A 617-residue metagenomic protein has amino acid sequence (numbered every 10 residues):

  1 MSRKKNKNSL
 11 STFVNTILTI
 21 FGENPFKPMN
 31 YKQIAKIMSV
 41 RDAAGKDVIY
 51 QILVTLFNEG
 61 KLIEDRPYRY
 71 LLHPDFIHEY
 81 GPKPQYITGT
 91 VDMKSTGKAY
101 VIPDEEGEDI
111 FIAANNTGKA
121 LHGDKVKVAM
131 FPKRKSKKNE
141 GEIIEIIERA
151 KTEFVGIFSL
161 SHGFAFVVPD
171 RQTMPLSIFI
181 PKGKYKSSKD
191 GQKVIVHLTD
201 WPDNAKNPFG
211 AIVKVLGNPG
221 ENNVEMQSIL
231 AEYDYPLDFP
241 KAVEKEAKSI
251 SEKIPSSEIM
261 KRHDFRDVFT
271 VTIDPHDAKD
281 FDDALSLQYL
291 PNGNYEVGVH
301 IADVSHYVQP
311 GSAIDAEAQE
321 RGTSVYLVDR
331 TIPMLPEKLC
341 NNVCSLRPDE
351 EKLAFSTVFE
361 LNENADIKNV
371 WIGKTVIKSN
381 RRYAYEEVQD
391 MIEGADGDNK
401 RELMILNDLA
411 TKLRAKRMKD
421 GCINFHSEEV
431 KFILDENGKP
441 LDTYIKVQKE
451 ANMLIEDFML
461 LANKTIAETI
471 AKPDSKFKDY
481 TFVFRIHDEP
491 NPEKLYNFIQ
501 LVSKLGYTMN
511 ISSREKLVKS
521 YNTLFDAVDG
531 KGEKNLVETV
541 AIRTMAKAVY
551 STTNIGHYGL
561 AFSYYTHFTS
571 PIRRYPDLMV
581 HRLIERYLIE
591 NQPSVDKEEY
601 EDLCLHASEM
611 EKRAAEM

Functional and structural regions predicted by a protein language model:
S2-G298, S305-E350, R382: Charge-lined substrate channels and their catalytic hotspots, especially those that engage the 3′ end of RNA
K36, I195, W201-P202, S228-Y235 (+1 more regions): Electropositive polyanion-binding surfaces
